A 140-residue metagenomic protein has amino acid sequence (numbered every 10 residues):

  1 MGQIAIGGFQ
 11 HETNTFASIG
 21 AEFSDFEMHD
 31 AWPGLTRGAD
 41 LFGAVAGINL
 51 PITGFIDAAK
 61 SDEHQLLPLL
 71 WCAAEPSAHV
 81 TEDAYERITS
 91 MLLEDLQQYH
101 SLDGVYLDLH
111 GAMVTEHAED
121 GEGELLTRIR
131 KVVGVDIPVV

Functional and structural regions predicted by a protein language model:
M1-S61: N-terminal amphipathic/basic leader segments beginning at the initiator methionine
A5-E12, F16-S18, F26-E27, A78-V140: Active-site histidine-anchored catalytic micro-motif
H29-P33, L66-L69, H100-V105: Short amphipathic alpha-helical segments, especially helix-boundary/capping motifs
G34-R37, P68-S77, L107-H110: Gly-rich Lys/Arg/Thr-decorated short loops/hinges at beta-loop-alpha junctions or inter-strand turns that position
G38, G54, S61-E63, G104 (+2 more regions): Glycine-centered flexibility motif
I52, I56-P76, D83-A84, I88-D95: Low-complexity, highly charged intrinsically disordered N-terminal segments that act as targeting/localization
